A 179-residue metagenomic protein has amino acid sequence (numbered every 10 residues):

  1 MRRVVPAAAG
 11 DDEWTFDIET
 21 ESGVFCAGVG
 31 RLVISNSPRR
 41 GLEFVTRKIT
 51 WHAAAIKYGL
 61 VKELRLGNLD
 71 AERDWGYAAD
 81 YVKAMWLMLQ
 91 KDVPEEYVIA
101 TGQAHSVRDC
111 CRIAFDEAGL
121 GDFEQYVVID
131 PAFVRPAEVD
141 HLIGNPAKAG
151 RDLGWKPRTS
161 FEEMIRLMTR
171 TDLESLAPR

Functional and structural regions predicted by a protein language model:
M1-N36: Autoprocessing domains of the Hint superfamily
S37-R179: C-terminal substrate-binding subdomain of Rossmann-fold SDR/epimerase-dehydratase oxidoreductases
